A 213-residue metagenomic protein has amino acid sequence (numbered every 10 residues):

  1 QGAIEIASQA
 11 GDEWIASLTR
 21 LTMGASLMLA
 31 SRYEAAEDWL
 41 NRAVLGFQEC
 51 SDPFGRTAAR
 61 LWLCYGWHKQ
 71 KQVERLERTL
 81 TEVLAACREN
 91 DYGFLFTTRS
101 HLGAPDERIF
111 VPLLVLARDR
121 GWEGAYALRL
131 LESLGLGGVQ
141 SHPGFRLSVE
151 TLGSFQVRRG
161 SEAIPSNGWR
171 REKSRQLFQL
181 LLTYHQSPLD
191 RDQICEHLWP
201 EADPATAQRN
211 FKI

Functional and structural regions predicted by a protein language model:
Q1, A7-M23, E34, F47-W62 (+2 more regions): Alpha-solenoid helical repeat architecture
G2-A3, A36, L40-A43, A59 (+2 more regions): Tetratricopeptide repeat
L18, E123-I213: Intrinsically disordered, low-complexity protein-interaction/activation regions
T19, A58-L61, G93-A117, A127-G135: TPR/TPR-like alpha-solenoid helical repeat scaffolds
E74-Y92, V111-W122: TPR/TPR-like (Sel1-like) alpha-helical repeat modules
